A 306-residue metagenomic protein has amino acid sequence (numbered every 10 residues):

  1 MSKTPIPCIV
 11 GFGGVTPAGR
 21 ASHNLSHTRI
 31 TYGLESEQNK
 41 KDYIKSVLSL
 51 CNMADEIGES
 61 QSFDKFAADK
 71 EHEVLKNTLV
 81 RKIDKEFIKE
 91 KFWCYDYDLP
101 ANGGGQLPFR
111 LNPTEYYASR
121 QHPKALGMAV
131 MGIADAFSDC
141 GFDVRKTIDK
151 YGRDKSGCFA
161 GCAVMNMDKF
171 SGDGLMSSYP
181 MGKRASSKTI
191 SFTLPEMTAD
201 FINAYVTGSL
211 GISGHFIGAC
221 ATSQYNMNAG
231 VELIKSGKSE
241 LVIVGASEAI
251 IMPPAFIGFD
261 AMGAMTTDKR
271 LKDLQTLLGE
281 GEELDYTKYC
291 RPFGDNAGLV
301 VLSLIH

Functional and structural regions predicted by a protein language model:
M1-V164, F170-G211, E232, S247 (+2 more regions): Conserved "HGTGT" condensation-loop signature of ketosynthase/thiolase-family condensing enzymes that catalyze
S191, F216-A219: Glycine- and other small-residue-rich loops at beta-strand/loop junctions that grip anionic moieties
S223: Short conserved active-site loop signatures built around small residues
N226: Active-site histidine-anchored catalytic micro-motif
K238-V242: Short, high-confidence coil segments that cap the C-terminus of an alpha-helix and link into the following beta-strand
F256-D260: Short low-complexity, flexible loop/linker segments enriched in glycine and/or proline with clustered acidic
